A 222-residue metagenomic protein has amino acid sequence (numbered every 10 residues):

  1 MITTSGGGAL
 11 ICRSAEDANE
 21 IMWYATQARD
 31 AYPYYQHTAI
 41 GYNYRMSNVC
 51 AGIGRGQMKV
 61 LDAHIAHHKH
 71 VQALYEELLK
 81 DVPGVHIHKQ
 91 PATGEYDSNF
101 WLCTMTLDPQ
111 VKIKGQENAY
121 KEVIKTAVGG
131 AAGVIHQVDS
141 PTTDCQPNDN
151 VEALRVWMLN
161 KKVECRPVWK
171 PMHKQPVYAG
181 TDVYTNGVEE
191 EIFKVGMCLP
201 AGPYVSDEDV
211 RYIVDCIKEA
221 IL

Functional and structural regions predicted by a protein language model:
M1-L10: Glycine-rich phosphate-binding loop of ATP-grasp-fold ATP-dependent ligases
R13-L222: PLP-dependent aminotransferase class I/II
